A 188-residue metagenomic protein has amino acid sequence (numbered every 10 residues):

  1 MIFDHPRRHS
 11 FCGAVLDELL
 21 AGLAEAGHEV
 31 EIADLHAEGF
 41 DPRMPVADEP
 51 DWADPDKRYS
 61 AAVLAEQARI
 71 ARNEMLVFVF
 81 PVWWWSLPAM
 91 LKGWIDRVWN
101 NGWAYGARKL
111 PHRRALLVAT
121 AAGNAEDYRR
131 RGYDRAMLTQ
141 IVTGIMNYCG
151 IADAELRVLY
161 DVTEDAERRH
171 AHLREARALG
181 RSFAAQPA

Functional and structural regions predicted by a protein language model:
M1-D4, A115-T120: Short beta-strand segments enriched in small/hydrophobic residues
M1-W103, A166, A171-A188: N-terminal beta1-alpha1-beta2 submodule of the flavodoxin-like/Rossmannoid cofactor-binding fold
E31, R114-L116, E155: A structural signal for isolated positions on well-ordered beta-strands in alpha/beta enzyme cores
S86-L87, N124-D127: Short, solvent-exposed loop/turn segments at secondary-structure junctions
W99-N101, A121-N124: Short, charged/polar surface micro-motifs in flexible loops or helix N-caps
A107-R113: Short, conserved loop/helix-junction motifs that constitute active-site signature segments in enzyme catalytic cores
D127-R135, T139-A188: Glycine-rich phosphate/pyrophosphate-binding loop and the adjoining helix
